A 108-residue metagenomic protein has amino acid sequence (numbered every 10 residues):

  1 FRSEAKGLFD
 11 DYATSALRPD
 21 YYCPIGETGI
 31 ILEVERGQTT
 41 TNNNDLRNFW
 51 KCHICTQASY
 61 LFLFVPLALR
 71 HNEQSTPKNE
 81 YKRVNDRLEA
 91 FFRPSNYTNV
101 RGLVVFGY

Functional and structural regions predicted by a protein language model:
F1-G26, T40-R47, I54: Active-site metal-binding core of divalent-cation-utilizing nuclease and nuclease-like domains
G29-I30, Y60: Structural motif
E33, L63, V105-G107: Structural signal for conserved beta-strand scaffold positions within catalytic alpha/beta enzyme cores
E33-V34, Q38-N48, E73: Active-site-adjacent loop/helix micro-motif of nuclease/hydrolase catalytic cores
L46-W50, E80-R83: Charged helix-capping and loop-helix junction motifs
Q57-A58, N99: Short loop/turn motifs at secondary-structure junctions
A58-L67: Conserved beta-strand signature within the Rossmann-like core of class I S-adenosyl-L-methionine
L67-Y108: Domain-level recognition of nuclease-like catalytic cores that cleave nucleotide substrates
